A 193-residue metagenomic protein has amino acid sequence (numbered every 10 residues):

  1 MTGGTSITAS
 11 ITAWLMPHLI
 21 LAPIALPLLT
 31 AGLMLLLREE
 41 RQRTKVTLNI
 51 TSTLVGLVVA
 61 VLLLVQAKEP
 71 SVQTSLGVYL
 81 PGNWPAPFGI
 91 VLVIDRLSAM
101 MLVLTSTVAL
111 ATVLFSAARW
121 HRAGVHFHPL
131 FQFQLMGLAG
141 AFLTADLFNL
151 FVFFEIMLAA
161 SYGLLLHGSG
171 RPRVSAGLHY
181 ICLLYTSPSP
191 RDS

Functional and structural regions predicted by a protein language model:
M1-T2, L21, Y185-S193: Short intrinsically disordered, low-complexity coil segments enriched in acidic
T2-L21, G32-P129: Transmembrane helix-loop-helix hairpins at membrane boundaries of multipass inner-membrane proteins
A9-G32, F142-S161: Alpha-helical transmembrane segments and their immediate interhelical/interface regions in integral membrane proteins
A22-L26, T107, L184: Hydrophobic alpha-helical membrane-embedded or membrane-associated segments
I24, L92-V93, S106, Q134 (+2 more regions): Short conserved micro-motifs on helix faces and helix-strand junctions that flank and scaffold key functional residues
P27, R96, P188-P190: Proline-centered helix-kink/hinge sites
Q42, F127-S187, R191: Alpha-helical multi-pass transmembrane bundles of energy-transducing inner-membrane proteins
